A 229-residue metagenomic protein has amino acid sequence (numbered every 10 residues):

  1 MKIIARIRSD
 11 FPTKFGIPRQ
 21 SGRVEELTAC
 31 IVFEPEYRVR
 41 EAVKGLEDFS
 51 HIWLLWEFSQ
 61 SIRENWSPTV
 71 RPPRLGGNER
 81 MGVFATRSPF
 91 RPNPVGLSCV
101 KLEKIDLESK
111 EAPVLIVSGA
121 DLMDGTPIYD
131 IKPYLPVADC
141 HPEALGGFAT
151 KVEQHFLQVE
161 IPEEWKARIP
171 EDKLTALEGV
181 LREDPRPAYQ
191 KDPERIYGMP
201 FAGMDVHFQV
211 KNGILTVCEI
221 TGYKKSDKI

Functional and structural regions predicted by a protein language model:
M1-V95, L107-I116, A120-I229: Mixed-charge, low-complexity intrinsically disordered regions
R8, V100-E103: Conserved positions in beta-strands of structured domains
